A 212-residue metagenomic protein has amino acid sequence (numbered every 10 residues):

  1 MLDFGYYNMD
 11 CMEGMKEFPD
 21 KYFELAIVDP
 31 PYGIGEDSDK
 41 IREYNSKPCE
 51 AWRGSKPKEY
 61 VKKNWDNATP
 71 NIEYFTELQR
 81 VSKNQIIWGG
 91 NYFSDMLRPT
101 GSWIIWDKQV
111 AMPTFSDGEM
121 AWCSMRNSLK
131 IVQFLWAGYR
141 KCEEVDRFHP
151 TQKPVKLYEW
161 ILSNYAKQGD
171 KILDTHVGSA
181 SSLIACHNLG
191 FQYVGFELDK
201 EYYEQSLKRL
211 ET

Functional and structural regions predicted by a protein language model:
M1-G5: Beta-strand-turn-beta hairpins that frame and shape the catalytic cleft of phosphate-ester-processing enzymes
Y7-N8, Q152: Mixed-charge, polar/low-complexity N-terminal
M9-E13: Conserved SAM/SAH-binding loop
E17-V28, Y32-N64, T76-T212: Class I S-adenosyl-L-methionine
W65-I72: Alpha-helix-centered segments that form part of catalytic cores
